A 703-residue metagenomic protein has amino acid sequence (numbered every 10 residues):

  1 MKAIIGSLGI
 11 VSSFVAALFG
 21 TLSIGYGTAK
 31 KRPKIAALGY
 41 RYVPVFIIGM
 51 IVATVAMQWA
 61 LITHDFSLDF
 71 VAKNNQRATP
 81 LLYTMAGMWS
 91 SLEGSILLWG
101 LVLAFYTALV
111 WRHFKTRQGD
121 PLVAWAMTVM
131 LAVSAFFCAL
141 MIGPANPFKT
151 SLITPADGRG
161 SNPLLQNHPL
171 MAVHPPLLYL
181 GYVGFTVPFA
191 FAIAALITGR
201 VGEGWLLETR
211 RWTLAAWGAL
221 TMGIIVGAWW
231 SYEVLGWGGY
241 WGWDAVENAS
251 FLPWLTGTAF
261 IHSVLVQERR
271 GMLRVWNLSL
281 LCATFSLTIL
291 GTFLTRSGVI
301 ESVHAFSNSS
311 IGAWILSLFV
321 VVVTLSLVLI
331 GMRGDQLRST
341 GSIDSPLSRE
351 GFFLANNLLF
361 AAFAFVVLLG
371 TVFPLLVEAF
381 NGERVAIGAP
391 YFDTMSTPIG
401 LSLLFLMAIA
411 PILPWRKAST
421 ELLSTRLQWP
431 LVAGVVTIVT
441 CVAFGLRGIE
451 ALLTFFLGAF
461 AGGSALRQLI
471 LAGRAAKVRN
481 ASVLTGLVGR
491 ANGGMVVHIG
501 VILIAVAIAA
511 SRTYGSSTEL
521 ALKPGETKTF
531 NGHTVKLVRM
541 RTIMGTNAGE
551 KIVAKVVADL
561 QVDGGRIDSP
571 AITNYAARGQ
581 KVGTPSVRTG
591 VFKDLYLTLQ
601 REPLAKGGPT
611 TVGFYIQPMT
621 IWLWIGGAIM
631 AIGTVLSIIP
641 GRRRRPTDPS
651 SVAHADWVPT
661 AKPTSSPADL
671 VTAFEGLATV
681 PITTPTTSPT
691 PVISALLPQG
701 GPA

Functional and structural regions predicted by a protein language model:
M1-A703: Solvent-exposed, non-transmembrane regions of integral membrane proteins
